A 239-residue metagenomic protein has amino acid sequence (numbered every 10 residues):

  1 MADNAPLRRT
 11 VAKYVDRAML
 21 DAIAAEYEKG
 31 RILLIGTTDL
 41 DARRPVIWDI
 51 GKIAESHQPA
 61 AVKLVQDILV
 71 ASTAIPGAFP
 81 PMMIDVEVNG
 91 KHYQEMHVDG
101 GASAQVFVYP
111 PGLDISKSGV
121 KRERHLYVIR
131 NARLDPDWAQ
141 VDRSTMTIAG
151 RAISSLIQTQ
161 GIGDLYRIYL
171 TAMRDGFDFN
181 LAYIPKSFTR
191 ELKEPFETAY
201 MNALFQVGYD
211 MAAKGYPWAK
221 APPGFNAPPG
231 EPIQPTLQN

Functional and structural regions predicted by a protein language model:
M1-N239: Patatin-like phospholipase
